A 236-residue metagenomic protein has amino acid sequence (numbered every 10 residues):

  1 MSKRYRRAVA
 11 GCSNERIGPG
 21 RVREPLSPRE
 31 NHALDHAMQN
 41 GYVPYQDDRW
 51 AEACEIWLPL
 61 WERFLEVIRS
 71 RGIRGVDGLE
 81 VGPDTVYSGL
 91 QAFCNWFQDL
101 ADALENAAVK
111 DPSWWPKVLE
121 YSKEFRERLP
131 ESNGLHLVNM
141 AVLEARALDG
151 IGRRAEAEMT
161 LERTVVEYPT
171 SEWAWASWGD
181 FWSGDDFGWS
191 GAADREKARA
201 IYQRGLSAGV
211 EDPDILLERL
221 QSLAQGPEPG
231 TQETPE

Functional and structural regions predicted by a protein language model:
M1-C12, E24-S27, N31-R49, C54-V67 (+1 more regions): Extended alpha-helical scaffold segments
R6-G18, E52-L79, K110-K123, G150-E158 (+1 more regions): Helix-turn-helix repeat elements of alpha-solenoid scaffolds
V22-P28, F64-F93, A107-P112, E124-L137 (+1 more regions): Flexible helix-coil transition and linker loops at the boundaries of alpha-helical arrays
R29-Q46, L58, Y87-V109, K123 (+3 more regions): Amphipathic alpha-helical repeat scaffolds of TPR domains
G134-I151, A155-E156, E162-T164, R219-Q232: Eukaryote-biased recognition of C-terminal alpha-helical segments
E167-G209: Long amphipathic alpha-helical scaffold regions
K197-E236: Terminal, low-structured helical/coil segments at or just beyond the last alpha-helical repeat
